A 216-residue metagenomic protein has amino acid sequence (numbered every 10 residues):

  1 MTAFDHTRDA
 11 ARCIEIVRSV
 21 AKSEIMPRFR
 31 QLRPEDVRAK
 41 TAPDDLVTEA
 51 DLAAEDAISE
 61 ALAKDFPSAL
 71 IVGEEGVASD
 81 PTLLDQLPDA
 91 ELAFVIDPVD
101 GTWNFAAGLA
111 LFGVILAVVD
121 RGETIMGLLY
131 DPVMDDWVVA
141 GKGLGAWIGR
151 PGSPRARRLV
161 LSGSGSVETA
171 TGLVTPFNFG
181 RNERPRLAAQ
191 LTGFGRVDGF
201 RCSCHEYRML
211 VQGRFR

Functional and structural regions predicted by a protein language model:
M1-V99: N-terminal subdomain of lithium-sensitive/metallo-dependent phosphomonoesterases centered on the IMPase/IPPase/PAP
I25, D51, L62, T102 (+4 more regions): Residue-level signal for inorganic ion chemistry
R38, A63, L83-Q86, L129 (+2 more regions): Short secondary-structure boundary/capping segments
A69-L70, L92-F94, M126-G127, T171 (+2 more regions): Structural motif
Q86-W147: DPxDG-like acidic metal-binding loop motif
P132-E168: ATP-dependent small-molecule kinase catalytic core of the GHMP/sugar-kinase superfamily and closely related
V160-R216: An extended, acidic
